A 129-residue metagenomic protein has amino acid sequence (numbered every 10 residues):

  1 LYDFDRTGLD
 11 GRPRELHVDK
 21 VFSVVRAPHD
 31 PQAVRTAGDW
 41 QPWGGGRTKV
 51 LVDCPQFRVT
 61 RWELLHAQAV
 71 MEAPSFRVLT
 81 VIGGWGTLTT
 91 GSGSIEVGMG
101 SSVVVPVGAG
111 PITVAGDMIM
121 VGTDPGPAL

Functional and structural regions predicted by a protein language model:
L1-A67, A73: C-terminal amphipathic alpha-helical segment
T7, T36, T48, T60 (+4 more regions): Residue-identity detector for threonine
D39-P42, G83, V121: Short, surface-exposed, charged/polar-biased interaction segments
D39-Q41, V97-G100: Residue-level signal for well-ordered alpha-helical segments
R47, P55-T60, R77, S101 (+2 more regions): Structural beta-strand/beta-sheet cores of well-ordered domains, especially the beta-sheet scaffolds that support
F57, E63-S92, G100: Glycine- and acidic-residue-biased ligand/ion/polar-headgroup-sensing regions
S94-G98, V107-L129: Ligand-binding loop in jelly-roll beta-barrel domains
